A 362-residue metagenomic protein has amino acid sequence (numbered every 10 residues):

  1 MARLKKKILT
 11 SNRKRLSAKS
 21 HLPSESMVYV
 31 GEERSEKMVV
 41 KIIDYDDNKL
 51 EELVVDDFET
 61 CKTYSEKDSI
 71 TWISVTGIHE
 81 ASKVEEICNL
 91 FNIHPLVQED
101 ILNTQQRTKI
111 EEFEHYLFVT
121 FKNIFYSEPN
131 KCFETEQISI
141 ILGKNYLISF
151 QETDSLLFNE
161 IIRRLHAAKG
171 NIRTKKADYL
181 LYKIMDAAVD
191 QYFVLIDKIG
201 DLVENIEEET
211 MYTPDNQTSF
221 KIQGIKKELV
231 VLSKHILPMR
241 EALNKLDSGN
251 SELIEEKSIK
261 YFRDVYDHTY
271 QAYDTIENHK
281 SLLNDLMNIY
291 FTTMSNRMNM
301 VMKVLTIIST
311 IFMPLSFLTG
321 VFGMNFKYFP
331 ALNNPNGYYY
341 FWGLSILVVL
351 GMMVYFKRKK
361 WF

Functional and structural regions predicted by a protein language model:
M1-E256, Y261-D264, H268-T275, W361-F362: Peripheral, non-transmembrane regulatory/ligand-interaction domains of membrane transport proteins
A2, K6-I8, D267-F362: Hydrophobic alpha-helical transmembrane segments and their immediately adjacent juxtamembrane loops
